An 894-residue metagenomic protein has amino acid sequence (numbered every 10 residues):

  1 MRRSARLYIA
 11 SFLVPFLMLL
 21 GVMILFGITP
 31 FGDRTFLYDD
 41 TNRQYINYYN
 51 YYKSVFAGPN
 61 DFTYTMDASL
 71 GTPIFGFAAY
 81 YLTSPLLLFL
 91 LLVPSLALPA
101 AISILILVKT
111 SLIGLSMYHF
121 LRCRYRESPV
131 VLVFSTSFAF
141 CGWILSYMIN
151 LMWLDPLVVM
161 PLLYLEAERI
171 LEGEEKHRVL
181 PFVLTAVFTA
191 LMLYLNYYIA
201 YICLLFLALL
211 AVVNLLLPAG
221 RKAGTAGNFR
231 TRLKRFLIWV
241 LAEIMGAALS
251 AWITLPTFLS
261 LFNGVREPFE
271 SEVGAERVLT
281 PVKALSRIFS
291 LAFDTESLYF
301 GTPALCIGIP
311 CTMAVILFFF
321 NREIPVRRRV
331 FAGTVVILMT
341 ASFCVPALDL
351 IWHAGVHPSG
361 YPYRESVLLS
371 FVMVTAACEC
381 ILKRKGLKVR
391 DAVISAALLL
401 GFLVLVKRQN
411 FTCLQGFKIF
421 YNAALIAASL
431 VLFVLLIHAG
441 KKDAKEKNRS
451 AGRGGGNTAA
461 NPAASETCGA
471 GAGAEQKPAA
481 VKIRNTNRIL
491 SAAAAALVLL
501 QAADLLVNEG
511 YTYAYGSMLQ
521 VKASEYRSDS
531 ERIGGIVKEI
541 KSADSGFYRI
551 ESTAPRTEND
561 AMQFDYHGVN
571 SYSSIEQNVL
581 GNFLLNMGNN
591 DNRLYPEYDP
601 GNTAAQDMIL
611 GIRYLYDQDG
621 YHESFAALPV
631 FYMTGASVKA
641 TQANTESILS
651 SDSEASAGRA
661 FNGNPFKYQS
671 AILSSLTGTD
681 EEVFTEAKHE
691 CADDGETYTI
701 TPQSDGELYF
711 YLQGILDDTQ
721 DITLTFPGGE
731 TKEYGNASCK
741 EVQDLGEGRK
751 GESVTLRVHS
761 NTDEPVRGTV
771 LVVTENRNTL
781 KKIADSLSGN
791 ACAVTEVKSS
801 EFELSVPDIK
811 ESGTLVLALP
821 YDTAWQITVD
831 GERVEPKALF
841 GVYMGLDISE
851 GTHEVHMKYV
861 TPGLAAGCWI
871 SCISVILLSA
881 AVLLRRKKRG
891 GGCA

Functional and structural regions predicted by a protein language model:
P15-L19, L107, S111-C123, P129-P218 (+3 more regions): Membrane-embedded helix bundles of polyisoprenyl
M18-G114, T136-L157, L261-R266, G274-S297 (+2 more regions): Membrane-interface coil-to-helix junctions
D39, R43-Y52, P85, R235-L237 (+5 more regions): Periplasmic/ER-lumenal interhelical loops and adjacent helix-loop junctions in multi-pass membrane proteins
Y48, S674-A894: Active-site-proximal, structured, solvent-exposed surfaces of multi-pass membrane proteins that position macromolecular
F75-Y80, P99-T110, V130-V133, S137-P161 (+4 more regions): Membrane-interface micro-motifs in multi-pass membrane enzymes
I113-L121, V159-L171, L205-L217, T312-F319 (+3 more regions): Transmembrane alpha-helical segments
T189, L500-R527, K538-L610, L628-N664 (+3 more regions): Extracytoplasmic/lumenal acceptor-recognition loop(s) of multi-pass membrane glycoenzymes
I199, V330-L350, V356-N457, G471 (+2 more regions): Contiguous transmembrane helix-bundle modules in multi-pass membrane proteins
